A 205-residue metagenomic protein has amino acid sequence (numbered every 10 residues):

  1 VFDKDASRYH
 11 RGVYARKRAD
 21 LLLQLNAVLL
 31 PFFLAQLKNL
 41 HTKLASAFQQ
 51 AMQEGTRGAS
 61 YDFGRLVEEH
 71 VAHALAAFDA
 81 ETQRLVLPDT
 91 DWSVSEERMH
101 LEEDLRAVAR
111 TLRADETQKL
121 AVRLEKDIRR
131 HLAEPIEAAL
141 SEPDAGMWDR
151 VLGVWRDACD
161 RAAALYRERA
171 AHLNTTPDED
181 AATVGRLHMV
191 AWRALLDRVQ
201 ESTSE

Functional and structural regions predicted by a protein language model:
V1-E205: Extended alpha-helical stalk/coiled-coil assemblies of large dynamin-family GTPases
